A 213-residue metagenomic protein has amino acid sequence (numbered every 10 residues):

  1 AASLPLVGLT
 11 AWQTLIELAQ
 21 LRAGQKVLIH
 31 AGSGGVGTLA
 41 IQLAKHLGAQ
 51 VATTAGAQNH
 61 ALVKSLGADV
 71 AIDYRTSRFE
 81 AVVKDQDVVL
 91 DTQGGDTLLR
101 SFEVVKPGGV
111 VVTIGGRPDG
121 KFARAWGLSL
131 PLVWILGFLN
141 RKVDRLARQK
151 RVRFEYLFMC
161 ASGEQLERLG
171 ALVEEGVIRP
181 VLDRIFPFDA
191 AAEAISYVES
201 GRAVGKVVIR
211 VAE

Functional and structural regions predicted by a protein language model:
A1-E213: Terminal helix/beta-alpha structural elements that buttress the NAD(P)+-binding lobe
